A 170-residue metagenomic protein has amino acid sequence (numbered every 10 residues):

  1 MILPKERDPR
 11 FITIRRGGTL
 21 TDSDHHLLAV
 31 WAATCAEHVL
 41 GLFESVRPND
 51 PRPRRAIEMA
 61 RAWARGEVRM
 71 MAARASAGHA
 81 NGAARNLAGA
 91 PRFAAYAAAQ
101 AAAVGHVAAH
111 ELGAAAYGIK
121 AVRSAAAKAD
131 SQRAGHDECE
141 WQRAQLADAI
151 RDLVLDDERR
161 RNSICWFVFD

Functional and structural regions predicted by a protein language model:
M1-A144, D148, F169: Structured binding/interaction patches within domain cores
Q145-D170: Mature, well-folded catalytic/scaffold domains that follow N-terminal targeting or propeptide regions
